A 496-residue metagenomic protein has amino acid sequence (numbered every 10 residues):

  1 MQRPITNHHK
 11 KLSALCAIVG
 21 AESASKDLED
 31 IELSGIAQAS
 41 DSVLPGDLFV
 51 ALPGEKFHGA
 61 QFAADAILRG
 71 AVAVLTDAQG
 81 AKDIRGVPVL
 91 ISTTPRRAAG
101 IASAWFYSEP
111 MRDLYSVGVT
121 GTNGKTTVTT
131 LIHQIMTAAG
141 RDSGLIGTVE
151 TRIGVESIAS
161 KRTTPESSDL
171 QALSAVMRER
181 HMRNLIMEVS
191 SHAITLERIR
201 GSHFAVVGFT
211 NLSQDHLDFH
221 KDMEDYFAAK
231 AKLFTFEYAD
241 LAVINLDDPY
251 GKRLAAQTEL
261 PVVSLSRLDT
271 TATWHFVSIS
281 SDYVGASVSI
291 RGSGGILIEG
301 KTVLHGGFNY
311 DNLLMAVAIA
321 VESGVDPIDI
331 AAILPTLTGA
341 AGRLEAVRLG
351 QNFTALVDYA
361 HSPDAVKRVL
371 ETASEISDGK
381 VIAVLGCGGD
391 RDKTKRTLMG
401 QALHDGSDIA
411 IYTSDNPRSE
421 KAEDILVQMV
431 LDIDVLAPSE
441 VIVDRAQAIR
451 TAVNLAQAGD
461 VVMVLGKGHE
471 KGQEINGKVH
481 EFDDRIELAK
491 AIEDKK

Functional and structural regions predicted by a protein language model:
M1-A24, P45-L48, H58, G295 (+2 more regions): ATP-dependent carboxylate-amine ligase
M1-I101, W105, P249, H275-V277 (+5 more regions): N-terminal leader/targeting and accessory segments in enzymes
C16, A99-L246, Y250-T258, I376-S377: Phosphate-binding loop of NTP-binding sites
C16-E22, T76, G80-G86, R180 (+4 more regions): Acidic, Mg2+-coordinating active-site environments of NTP-dependent enzymes
L33, G46, A71, G86-V87 (+5 more regions): Short, well-ordered alpha-helix to beta-strand connector turns
G59-A71, V89-A98, A205-T210, A228-A231 (+3 more regions): A short, gly/pro- and small-residue-rich
V72-A78, A242-L246, V384-L385, D408-N416: Short internal beta-strands
A78-G80, T148-V149, S191-H192, L212 (+4 more regions): Short, ordered loop/turn segments at secondary-structure junctions
